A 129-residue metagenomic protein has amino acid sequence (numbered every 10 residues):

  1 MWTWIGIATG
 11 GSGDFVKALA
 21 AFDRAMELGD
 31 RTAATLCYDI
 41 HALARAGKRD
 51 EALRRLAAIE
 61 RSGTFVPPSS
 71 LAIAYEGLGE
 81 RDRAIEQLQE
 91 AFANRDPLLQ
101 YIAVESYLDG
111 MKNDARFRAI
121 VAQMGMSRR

Functional and structural regions predicted by a protein language model:
M1-R129: Alpha-helical protein-protein interaction modules
